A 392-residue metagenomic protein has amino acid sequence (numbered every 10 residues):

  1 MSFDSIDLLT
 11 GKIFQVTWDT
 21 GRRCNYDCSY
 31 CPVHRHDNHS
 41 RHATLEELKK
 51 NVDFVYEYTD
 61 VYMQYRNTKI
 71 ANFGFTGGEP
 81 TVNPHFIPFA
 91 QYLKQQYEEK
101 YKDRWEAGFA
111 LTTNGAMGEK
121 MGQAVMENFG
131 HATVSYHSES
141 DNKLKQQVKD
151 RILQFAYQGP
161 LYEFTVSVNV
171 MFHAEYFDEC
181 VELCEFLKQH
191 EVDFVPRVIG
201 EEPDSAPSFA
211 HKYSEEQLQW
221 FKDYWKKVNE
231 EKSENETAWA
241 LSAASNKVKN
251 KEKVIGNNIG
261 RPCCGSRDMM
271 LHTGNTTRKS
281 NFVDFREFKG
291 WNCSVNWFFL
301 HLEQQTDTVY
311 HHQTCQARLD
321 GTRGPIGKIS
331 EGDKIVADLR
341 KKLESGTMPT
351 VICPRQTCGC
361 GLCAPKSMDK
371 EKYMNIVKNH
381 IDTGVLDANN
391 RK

Functional and structural regions predicted by a protein language model:
M1-F3, D7-K12, H34, T306-K392: Flexible mid-to-C-terminal extensions adjoining Fe-S/redox cofactors in radical SAM and related proteins
D4-K50: Canonical Radical SAM [4Fe-4S] cluster-binding loop centered on the CxxxCxxC motif and its immediate flanking residues
R23, D27, N292, G359: The −1 position to Zn-ligating cysteines in a subset of zinc-ribbon hairpins
C28, F129, N296-W297: Short, well-ordered alpha-helix to beta-strand connector turns
E57, V61-G74, N83-R197: Radical SAM/AdoMet-radical enzyme domain recognition
G77-G78: Active-site beta-strand/loop signature of hydrolases that rely on acidic residues for catalysis
K145-R267: Conserved C-terminal portion of the radical SAM core fold that forms the substrate/S-adenosylmethionine-binding
K249, K253-V254, N258-R323, P354: C-terminal accessory regions of radical SAM enzymes
